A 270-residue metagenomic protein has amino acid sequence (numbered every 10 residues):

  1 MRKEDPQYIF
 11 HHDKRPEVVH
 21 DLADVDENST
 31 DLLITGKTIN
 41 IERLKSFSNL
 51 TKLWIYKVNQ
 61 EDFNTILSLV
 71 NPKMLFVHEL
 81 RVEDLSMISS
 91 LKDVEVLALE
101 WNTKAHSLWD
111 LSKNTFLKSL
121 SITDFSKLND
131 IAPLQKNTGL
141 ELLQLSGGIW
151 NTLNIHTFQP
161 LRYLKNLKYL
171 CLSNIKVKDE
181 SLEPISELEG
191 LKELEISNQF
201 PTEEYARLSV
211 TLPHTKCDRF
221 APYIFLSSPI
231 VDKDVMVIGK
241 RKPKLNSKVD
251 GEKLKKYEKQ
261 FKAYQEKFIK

Functional and structural regions predicted by a protein language model:
R2-D84, S90-H106, K113-F268: Concave beta-strand-loop units of leucine-rich repeat
